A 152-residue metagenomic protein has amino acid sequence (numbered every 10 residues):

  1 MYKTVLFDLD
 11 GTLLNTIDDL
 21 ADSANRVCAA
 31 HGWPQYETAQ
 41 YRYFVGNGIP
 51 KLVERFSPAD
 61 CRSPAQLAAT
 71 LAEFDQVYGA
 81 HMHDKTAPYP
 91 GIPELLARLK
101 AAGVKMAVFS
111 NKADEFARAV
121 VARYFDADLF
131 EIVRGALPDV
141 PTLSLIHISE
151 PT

Functional and structural regions predicted by a protein language model:
Y2-L9, L13-E94, A102, E115-R118 (+1 more regions): N-terminal helical cap/lid subdomain that shapes the substrate entry/recognition surface in HAD-like hydrolases
F44, A127-T142: A short, structured active-site edge motif that brings together acidic residues
D84, V140-L145: Structural motif
V104-A107: Short active-site oxyanion
S144-T152: Residue-level detector of conserved catalytic or cofactor/ligand-binding positions in enzyme active sites
